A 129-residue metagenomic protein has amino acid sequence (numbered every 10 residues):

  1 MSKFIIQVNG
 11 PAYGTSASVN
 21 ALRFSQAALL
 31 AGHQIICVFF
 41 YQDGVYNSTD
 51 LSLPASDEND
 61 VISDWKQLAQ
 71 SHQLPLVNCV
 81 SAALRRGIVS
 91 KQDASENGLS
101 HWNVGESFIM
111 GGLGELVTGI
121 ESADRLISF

Functional and structural regions predicted by a protein language model:
I5-V19, S48-L53: Short, glycine-rich nucleotide/cofactor-binding loops
S18-H33, V38: Histidine-anchored nucleotide/phosphate-binding helix
S25, I36-Q42, P75-A82: Short internal beta-strands
V45-N47, L84-R86: Short, active-site-adjacent cap segments at secondary-structure transitions
P54-A83: A glycine-rich helix N-cap at a beta->alpha junction
P54-D57, D93-N97: Short, hinge-like loop/turn segments at secondary-structure boundaries
G98-T118, S122: C-terminal structural segments of small proteins and small subunits
